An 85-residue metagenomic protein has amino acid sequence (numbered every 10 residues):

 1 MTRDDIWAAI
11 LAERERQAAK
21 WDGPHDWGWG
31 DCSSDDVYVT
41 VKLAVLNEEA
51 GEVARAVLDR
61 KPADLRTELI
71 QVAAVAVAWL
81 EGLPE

Functional and structural regions predicted by a protein language model:
M1-E85: Flexible "arm" and connector segments at domain edges
